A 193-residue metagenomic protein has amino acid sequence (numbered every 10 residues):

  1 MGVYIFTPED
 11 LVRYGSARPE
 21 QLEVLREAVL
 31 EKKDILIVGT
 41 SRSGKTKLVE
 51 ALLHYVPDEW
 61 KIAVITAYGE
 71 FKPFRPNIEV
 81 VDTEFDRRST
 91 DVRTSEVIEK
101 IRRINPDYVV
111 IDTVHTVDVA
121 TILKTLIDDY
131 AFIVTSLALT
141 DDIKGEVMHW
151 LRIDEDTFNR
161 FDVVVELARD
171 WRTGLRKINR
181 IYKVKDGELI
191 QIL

Functional and structural regions predicted by a protein language model:
M1, V81-D82, Y182: Residues in well-ordered beta-strands of folded domains
M1-D34: P-loop NTP-binding catalytic core
L25, N159-V163: Residue-level recognition of the N-termini of beta-strands and the immediately preceding loop/turn
K32-V38, L53-T157: Switch/coupling sub-region of P-loop NTPases
T40-R42: The conserved Walker
K45: Conserved lysine of the Walker
L48, L52: Hydrophobic positions on the alpha1 helix immediately C-terminal to the Walker A/P-loop
D162-L193: Conserved P-loop NTPase
